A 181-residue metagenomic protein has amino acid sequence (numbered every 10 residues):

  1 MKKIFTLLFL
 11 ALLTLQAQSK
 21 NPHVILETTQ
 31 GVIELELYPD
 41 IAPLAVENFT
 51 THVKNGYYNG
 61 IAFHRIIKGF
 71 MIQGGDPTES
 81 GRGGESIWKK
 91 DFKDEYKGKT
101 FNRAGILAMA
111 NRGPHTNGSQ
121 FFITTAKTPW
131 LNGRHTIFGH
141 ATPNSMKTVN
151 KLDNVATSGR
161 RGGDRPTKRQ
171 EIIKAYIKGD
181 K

Functional and structural regions predicted by a protein language model:
I4-L13: Sec-dependent N-terminal signal peptides
L12-K181: Cyclophilin-like peptidyl-prolyl cis-trans isomerases
